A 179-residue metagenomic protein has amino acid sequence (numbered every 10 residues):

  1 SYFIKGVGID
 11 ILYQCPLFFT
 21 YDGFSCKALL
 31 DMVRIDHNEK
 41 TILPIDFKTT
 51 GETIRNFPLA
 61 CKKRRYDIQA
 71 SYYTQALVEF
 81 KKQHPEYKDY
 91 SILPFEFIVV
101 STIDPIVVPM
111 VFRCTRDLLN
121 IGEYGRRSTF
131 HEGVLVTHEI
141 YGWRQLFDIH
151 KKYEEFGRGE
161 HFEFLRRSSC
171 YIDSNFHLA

Functional and structural regions predicted by a protein language model:
S1-I54: Catalytic cores of nuclease domains that cleave nucleic-acid phosphodiester backbones
I42, D46, R55-P58, H84-Y90: Short acidic alpha-helical/loop segments enriched in Asp/Glu that coordinate divalent cations
T50-R64: Short helix/strand-bridging catalytic loops that position acidic/His residues to coordinate divalent metals and engage
K62-D67, Y72-A179: Metal-dependent nuclease catalytic regions and adjoining charged, substrate-binding loops involved in nucleic-acid end
